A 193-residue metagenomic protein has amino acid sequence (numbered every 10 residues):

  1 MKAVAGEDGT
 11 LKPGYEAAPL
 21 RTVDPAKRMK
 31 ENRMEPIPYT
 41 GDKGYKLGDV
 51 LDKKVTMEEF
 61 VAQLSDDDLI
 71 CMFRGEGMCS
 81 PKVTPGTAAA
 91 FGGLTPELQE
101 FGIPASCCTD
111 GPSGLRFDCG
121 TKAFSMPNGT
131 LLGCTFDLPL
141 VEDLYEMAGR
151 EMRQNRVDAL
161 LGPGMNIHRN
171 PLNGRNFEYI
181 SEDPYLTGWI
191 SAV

Functional and structural regions predicted by a protein language model:
M1-V193: Glycoside hydrolase catalytic-domain context in secreted enzymes
